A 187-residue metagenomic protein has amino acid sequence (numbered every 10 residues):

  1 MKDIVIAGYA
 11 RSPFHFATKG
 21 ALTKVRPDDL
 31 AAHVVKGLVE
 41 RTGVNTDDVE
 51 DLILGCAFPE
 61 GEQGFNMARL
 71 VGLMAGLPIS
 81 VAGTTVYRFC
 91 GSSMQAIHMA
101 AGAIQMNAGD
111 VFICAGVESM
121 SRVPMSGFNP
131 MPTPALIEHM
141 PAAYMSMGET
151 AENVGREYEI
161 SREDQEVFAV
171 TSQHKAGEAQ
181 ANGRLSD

Functional and structural regions predicted by a protein language model:
M1-K2, F16-T46, G61-M67, G72-D187: Acyl-thioester C-C bond-transforming condensing/cleaving domain
D3-I4, E50: Periplasmic N-terminal gating module of Gram-negative TonB-dependent outer-membrane receptors
I6, I53, I113-A115: Structural motif
A7-G8, Y87: Residue-level detector of conserved, well-ordered beta-strand and adjacent loop positions that form binding/recognition
Y9-F14: Short polar catalytic/cofactor-binding loops
D48-G55: Short glycine-rich phosphate-binding loop at a beta-alpha junction
A57-P59: Short, internal active-site loops enriched in acidic
